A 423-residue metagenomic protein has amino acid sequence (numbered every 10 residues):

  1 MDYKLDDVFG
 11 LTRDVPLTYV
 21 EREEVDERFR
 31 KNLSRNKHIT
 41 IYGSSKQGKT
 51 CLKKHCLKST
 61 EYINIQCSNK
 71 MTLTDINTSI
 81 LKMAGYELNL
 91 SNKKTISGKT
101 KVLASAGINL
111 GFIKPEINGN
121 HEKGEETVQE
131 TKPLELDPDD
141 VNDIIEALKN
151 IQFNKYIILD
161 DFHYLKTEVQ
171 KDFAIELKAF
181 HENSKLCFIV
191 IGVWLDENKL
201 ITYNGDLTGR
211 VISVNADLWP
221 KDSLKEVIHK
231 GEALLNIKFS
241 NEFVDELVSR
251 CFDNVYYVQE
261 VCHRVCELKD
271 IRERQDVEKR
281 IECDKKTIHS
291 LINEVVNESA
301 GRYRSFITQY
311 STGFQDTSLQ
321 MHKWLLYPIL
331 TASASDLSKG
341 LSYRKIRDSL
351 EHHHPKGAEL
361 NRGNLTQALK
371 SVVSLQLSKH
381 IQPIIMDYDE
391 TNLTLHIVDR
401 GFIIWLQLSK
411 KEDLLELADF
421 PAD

Functional and structural regions predicted by a protein language model:
M1-I39, G119, D423: A short, basic N-terminal segment
E27-I157, Y164-K171, K185-L186, K356-L360: P-loop NTPase nucleotide-binding core
I39-G43, Y164-L165, A179-N204: Sensor-1/coupling segment of RecA-like P-loop NTPase cores
Y62, T202-L218: A short helix-turn-beta junction within AAA+ P-loop NTPase domains corresponding to the substrate/partner-engaging
E176-C187, A368, V372-L375: Substrate-engagement module of ASCE P-loop NTPases
A216-V244, F252-V261: Conserved small helical "lid"/interfacial subdomain of P-loop NTPases
S240-E298: Amphipathic alpha-helical "lid/sensor" segments that cap RecA-like P-loop NTPase cores
E282-D423: C-terminal leucine-rich, beta-strand-based interaction scaffolds used for sensing/assembly
